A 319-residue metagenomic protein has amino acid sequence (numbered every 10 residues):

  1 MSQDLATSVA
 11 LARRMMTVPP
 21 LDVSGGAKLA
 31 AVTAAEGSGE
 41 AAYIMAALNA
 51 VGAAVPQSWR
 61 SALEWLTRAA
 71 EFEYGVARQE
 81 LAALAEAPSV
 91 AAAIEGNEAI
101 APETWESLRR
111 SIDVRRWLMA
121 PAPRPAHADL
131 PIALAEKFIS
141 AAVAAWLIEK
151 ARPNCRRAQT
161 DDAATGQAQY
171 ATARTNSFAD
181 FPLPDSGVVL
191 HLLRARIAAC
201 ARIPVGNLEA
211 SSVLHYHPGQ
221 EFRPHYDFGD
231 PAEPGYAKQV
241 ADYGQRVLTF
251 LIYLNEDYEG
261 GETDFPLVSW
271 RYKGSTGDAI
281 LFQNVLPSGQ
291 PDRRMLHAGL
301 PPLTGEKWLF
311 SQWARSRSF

Functional and structural regions predicted by a protein language model:
M1, T33-A34: Flexible helix-coil transition and linker loops at the boundaries of alpha-helical arrays
M1-P20: N-terminal leader/linker segments that initiate helical-solenoid repeat arrays
L11-T17, G25-V32, I44-A47, A62-L281 (+1 more regions): Fe(II)/2-oxoglutarate oxygenase catalytic core
T17-L21, A35, A53-Q57, E71: Short coil/turn and helix-start
G39-V51, V55: N-terminal helical oligomerization/adaptor modules that nucleate signalosome assembly
